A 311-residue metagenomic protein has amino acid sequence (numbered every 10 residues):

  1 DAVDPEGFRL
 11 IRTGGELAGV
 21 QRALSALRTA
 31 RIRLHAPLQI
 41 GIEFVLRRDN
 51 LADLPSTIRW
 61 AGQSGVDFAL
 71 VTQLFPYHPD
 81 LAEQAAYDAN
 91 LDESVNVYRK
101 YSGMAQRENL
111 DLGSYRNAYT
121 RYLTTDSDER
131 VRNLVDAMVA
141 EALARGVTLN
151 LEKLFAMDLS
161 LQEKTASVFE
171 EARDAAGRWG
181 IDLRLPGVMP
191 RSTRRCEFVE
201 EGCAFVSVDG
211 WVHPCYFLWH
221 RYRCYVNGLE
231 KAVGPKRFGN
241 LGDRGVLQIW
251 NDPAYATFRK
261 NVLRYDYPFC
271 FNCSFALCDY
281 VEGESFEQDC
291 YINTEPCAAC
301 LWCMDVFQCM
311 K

Functional and structural regions predicted by a protein language model:
D1-E201, F205-D209, F217-R237: Radical SAM enzyme [4Fe-4S]-AdoMet core and its adjacent flexible, acidic and glycine-rich loops/tails across
P190-T193, W211-K311: Flexible mid-to-C-terminal extensions adjoining Fe-S/redox cofactors in radical SAM and related proteins
